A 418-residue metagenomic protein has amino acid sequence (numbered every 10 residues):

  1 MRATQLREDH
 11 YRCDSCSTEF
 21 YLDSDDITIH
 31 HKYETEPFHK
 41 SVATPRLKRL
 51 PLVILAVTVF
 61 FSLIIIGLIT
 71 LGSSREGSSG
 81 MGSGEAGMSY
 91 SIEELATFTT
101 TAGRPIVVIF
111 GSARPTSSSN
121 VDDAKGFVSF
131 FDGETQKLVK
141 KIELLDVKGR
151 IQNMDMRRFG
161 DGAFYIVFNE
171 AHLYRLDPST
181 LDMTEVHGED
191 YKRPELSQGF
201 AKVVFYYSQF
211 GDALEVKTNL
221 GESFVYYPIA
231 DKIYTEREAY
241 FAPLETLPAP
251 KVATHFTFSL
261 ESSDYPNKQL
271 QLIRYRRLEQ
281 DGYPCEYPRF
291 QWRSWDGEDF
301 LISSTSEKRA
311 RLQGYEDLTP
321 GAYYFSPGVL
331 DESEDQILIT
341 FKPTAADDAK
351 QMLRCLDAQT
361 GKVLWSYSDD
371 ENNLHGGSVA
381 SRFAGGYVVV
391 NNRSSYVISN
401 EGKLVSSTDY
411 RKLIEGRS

Functional and structural regions predicted by a protein language model:
M1, Y11-C16: Short cysteine-rich clusters marking metal-coordination/redox-active sites
R2-Q5, L22-D23: Short, non-ligating residues that shape and space the ligands of small metal-coordination modules and catalytic
T18-E34: Short metal-binding segments enriched for Cys and/or His
P51-T70: Hydrophobic membrane-insertion alpha-helices, especially the h-region of bacterial N-terminal signal peptides
E85-T100, E143-A163, H187-A213, T235-D264 (+4 more regions): Repeated scaffold domains used in trafficking and secretory/extracellular systems, primarily beta-propellers
R114-S129, V167-S179, L220-E236, R274 (+3 more regions): Structural motif
S303-G386: Intrinsically disordered, low-complexity segments enriched in Gly and acidic/Ser/Thr residues that form flexible
A384-S418: Blade-level signature of beta-propeller repeat domains, shared across WD40, Kelch, NHL, RCC1 and BNR/Asp-box propellers
